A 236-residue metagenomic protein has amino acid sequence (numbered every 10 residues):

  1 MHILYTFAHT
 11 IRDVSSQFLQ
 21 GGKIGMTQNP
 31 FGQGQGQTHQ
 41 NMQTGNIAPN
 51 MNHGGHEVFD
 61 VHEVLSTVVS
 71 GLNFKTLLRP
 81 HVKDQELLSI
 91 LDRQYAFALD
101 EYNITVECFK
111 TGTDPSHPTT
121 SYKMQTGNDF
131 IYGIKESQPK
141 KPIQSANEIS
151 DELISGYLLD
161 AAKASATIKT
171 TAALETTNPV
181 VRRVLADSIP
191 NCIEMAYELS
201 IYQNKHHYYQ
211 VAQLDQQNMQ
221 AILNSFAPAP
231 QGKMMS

Functional and structural regions predicted by a protein language model:
M1-G25: N-terminal amphipathic/basic-hydrophobic helices that include classical n-h-c signal peptides and signal-anchor
T6, N29, E86-G133, A196-H206: Conserved alpha-helical segments that form or flank metal/cofactor-binding pockets of metalloenzymes
T6, Q28-Q37, Y102, V106 (+3 more regions): Loop-helix junctions at membrane interfaces
F18-G25, Q33-N50: N-terminal intrinsically disordered, low-complexity tails
M42-F59, T126-Y157, L223-S236: Acidic/His metal-coordination segments adjacent to aromatic residues that form catalytic metal sites in metalloenzymes
G45-K110, E175: Acidic, metal/ion-handling microdomains and their immediate structural contexts
H56-R79, G133-D187, N191, M195: Acidic/histidine-rich alpha-helical segments that form the ligand environment of transition-metal centers
I193, Y197-N224: Glycine-rich, aromatic-bearing surface loops/beta-hairpins
